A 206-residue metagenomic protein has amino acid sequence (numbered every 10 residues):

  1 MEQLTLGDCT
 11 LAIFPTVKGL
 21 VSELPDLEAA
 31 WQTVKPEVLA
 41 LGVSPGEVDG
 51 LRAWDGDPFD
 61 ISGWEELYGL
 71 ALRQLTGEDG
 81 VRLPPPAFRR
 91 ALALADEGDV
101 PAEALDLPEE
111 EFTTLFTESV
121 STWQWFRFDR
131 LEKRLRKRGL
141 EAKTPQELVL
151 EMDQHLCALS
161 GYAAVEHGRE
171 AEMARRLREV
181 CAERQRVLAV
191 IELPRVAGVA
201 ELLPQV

Functional and structural regions predicted by a protein language model:
M1-V206: Compositional signal for N-terminal targeting/processing segments
